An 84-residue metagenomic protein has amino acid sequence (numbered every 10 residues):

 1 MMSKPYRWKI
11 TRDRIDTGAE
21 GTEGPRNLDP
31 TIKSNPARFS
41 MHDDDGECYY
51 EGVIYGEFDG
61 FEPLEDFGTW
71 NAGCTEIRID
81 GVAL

Functional and structural regions predicted by a protein language model:
M1-M2, M41: Detector for methionine-enriched segments
S3-N35: Short, surface-exposed binding/anchoring microloops in extracellular/periplasmic proteins
R7-K9, R38-S40, E76: Ordered hydrophobic segments in well-structured contexts
S34-D44: A short beta-strand micro-motif
D45-I79: Acidic, low-complexity, intrinsically disordered interaction modules
V82-L84: Short acidic, Gly/Pro-enriched loop/turn segments at secondary-structure junctions
